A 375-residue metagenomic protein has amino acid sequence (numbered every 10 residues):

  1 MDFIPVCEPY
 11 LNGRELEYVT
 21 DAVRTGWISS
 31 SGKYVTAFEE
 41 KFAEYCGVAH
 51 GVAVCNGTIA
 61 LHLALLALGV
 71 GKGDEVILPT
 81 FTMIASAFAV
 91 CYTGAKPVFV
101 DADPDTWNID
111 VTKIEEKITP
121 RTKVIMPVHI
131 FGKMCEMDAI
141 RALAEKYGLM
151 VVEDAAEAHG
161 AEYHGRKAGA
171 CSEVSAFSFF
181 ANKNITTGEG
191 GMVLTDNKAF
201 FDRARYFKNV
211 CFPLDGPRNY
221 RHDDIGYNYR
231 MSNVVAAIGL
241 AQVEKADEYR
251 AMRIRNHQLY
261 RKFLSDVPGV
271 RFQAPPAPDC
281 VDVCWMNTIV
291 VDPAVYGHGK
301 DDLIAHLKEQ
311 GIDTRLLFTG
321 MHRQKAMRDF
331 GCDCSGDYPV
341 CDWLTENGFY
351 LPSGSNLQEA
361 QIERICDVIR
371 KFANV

Functional and structural regions predicted by a protein language model:
M1-I28, P352: N-terminal "arm"/small-domain region of PLP-dependent enzymes with the aminotransferase-like
I28-E75, A89-T93, F99-D101, R166: Phosphate-binding glycine-rich loop
T36-E40, Y45-G51, T112, E116 (+6 more regions): PLP-dependent aminotransferase class I/II
V52, I77, V98, M150-V152 (+3 more regions): Structural detector of well-ordered beta-strand residues that form the stable sheet scaffold of enzyme domains
V54, T58, T80, I84 (+7 more regions): Glycine-rich phosphate-binding loop at the start of an alpha helix
L66-A155, E162: PLP-dependent aminotransferase-like
E153-T187, G216-H222: Conserved active-site segment immediately N-terminal to the catalytic lysine that forms the internal aldimine
A170-F212, N233: Active-site PLP attachment segment
